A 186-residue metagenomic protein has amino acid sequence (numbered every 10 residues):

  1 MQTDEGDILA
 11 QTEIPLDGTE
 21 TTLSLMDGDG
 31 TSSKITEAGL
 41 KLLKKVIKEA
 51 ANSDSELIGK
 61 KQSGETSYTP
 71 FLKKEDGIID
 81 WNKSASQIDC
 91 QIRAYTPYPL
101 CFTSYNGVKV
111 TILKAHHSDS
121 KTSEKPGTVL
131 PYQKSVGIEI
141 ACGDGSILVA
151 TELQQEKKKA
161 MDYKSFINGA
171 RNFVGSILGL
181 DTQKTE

Functional and structural regions predicted by a protein language model:
M1-Y68: Donor/substrate-binding cores of folate-linked one-carbon enzymes
T12, E75-G77, S146-L148: Short amphipathic alpha-helical segments
P15, I78, E156: Short, flexible active-site loop motifs that bind/organize anionic cofactors or intermediates
T31, D76, Q154: Conserved short-loop catalytic and cofactor-binding motifs
S33, K45, P70, C90 (+1 more regions): Charged/polar, solvent-exposed surface patches and flexible loops
T69-L72, A141-G143: Short, flexible turn/loop "capping" segments at secondary-structure junctions
P70-K83: Acyl-group handling in specialized metabolite and lipid biosynthesis
W81-E186: An anion-binding loop in the catalytic cleft
